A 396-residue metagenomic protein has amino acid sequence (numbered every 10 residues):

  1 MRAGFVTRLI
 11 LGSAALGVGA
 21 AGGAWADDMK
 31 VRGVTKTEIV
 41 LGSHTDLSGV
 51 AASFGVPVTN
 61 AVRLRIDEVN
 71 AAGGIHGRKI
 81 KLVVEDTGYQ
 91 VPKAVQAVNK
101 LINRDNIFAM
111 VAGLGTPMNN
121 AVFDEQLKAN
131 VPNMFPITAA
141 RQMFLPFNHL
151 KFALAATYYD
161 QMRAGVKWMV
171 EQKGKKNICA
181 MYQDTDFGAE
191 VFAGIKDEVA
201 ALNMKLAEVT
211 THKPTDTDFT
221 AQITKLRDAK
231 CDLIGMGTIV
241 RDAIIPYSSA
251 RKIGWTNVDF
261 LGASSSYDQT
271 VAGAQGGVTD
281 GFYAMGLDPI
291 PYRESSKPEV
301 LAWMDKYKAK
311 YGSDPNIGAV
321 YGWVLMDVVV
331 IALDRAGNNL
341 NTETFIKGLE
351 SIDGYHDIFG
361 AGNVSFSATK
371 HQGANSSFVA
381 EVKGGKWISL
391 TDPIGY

Functional and structural regions predicted by a protein language model:
M1-V40, I394-Y396: Short, low-complexity disordered leader/linker segments with a strong preference for bacterial N-terminal type II
D27-M29, E38-V40, S53-N60, E68-L145 (+2 more regions): Beta-alpha junction/loop-to-helix N-cap segments that form part of ligand/metal-binding clefts
M29, K36, P92, N106-V209 (+1 more regions): Extracytoplasmic ligand/sensor domains, especially the bilobed periplasmic-binding protein
M29-R63, E85-P92, L114-P117, M181-A189 (+3 more regions): Extracytoplasmic "Venus flytrap"
V56-R63, R163, G188-K196, K297 (+2 more regions): Short, surface-exposed alpha-helical segments at coil->helix boundaries
T116-L127, T224, D232-I253, L325: Hydrophobic alpha-helical
A250-G322, E381, S389-G395: Extracellular/periplasmic periplasmic-binding protein-like sensory domains
A309-A319, V330-W387: Segments of small-molecule ligand-sensing domains
